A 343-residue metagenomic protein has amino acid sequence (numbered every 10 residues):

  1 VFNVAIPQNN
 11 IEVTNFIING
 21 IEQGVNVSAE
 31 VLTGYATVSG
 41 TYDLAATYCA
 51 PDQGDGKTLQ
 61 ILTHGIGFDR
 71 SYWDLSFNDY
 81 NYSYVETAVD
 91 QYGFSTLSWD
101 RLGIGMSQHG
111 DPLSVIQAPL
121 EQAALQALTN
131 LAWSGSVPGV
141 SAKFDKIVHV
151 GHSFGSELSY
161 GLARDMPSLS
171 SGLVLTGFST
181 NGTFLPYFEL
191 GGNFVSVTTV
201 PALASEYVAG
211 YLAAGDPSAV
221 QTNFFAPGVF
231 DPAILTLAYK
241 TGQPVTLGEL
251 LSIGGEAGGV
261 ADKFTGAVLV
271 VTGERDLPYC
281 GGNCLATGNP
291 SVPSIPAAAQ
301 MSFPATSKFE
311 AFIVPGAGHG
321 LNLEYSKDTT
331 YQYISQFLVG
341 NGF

Functional and structural regions predicted by a protein language model:
V1-D55: N-terminal cap/lid segment of alpha/beta-hydrolase-fold proteins
Q53-F94: Short, surface-exposed "cap/lid" segments of acyl-processing enzymes
D69-Y72, D100-V115, H319-G320: Glycine-rich "HGGG/HGxG" loop immediately N-terminal to the catalytic nucleophile of the alpha/beta-hydrolase
S114-S141: Alpha/beta-hydrolase active-site loop
P138-S153: Alpha/beta-hydrolase fold nucleophile elbow
Y160-V245: Alpha/beta-hydrolase-fold enzymes
F264, V270-T272: Short beta-strand/loop motif that positions the catalytic acidic residue of the alpha/beta-hydrolase fold
T306-F343: Catalytic active-site module of serine/aspartate enzymes centered on a nucleophile-bearing elbow/loop
